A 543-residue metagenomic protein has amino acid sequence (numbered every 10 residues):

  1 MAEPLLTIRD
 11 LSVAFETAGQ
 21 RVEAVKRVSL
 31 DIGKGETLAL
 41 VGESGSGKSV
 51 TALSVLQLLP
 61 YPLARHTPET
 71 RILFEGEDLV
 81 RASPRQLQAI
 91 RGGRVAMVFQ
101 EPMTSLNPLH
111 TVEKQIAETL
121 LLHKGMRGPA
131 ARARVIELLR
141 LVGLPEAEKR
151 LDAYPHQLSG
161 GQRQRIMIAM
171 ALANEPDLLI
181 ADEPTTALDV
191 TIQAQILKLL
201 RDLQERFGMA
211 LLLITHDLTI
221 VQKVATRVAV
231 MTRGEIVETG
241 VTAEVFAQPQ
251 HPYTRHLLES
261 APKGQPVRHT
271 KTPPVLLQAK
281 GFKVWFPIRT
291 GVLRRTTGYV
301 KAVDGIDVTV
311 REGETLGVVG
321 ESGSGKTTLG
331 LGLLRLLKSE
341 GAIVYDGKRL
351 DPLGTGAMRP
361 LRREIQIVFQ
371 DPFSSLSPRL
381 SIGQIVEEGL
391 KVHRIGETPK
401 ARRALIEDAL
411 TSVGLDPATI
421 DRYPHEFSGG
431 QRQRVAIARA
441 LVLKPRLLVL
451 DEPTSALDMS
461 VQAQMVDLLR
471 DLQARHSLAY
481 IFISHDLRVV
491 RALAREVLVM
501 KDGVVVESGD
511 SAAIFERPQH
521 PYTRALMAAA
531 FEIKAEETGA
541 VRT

Functional and structural regions predicted by a protein language model:
R65, L79-A96, K114, L122 (+7 more regions): ABC ATPase NBD coupling module
H66-D78, G341-L350: Conserved ABC transporter NBD signature motif
E77-D78, A130-K149, R349, K400-A418 (+1 more regions): Conserved ABC ATPase "signature" region
A153-L158, Q162, Y423-F427, Q431: Conserved ABC ATPase signature
A173-D177, V442-R446: A short, proline-enriched helix->beta-strand linker immediately N-terminal to the Walker B motif in ABC-type P-loop
V221-K223, V490-A492: A short, surface-exposed alpha-helical micro-motif characterized by mixed small hydrophobic and charged/polar residues
I236-G240, Q248, V505-G509, R517: ABC ATPase "signature
